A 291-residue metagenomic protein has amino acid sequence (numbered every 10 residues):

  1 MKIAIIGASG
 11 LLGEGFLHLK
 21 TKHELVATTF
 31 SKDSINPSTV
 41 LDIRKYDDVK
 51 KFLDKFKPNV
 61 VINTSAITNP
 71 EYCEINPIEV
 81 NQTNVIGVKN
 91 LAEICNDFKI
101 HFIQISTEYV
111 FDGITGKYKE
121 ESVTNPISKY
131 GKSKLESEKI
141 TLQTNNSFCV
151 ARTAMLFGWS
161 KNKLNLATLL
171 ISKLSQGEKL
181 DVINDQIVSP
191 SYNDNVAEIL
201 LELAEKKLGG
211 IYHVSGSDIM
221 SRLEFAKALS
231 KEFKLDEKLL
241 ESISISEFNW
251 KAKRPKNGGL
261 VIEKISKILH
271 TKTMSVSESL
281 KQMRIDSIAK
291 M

Functional and structural regions predicted by a protein language model:
I3-K20: N-terminal Rossmann NAD(P)H-binding glycine-rich loop of SDR-like oxidoreductase domains
I43-T83: NAD(P)H-binding glycine-rich loop region in Rossmannoid oxidoreductase-like domains and their noncatalytic homologs
I75-I103: NAD(P)-cofactor binding segment of oxidoreductase domains
Q82, I86-N90, V110-A151, M155-F157: Catalytic helix-loop patch of NAD(P)-dependent Rossmann-fold dehydrogenases
K139-V188, N195, L201-E202: NAD(P)-dependent short-chain dehydrogenase/reductase
V182-I187, Y212-I219, I268: Glycine-rich Rossmann NAD(P)(H)-binding loop
I199, K206-K251, K256-N257, M291: Mid/C-terminal beta-alpha module of Rossmann-like enzyme folds, strongest in SDR-family dehydrogenases/epimerases
V276-M291: Amphipathic terminal alpha-helices
